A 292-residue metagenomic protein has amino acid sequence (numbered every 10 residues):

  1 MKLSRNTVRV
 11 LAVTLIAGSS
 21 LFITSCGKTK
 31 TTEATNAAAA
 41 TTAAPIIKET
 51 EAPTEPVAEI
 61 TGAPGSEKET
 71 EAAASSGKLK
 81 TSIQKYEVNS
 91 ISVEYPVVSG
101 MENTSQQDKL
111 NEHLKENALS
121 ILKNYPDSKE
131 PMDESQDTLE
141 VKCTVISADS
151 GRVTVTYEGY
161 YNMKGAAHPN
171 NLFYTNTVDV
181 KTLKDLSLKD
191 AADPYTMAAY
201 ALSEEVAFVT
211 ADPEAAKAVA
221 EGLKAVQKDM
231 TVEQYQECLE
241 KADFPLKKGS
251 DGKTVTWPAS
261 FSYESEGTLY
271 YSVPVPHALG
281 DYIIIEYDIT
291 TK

Functional and structural regions predicted by a protein language model:
M1, T50: Hydrophobic/aromatic pocket-lining and membrane-interface residues
K2-L11: Bacterial N-terminal signal peptides that target proteins for export
T14-G18: Repetitive helical segments and hydrophobic/amphipathic motifs
F22-S25: C-terminal motif of bacterial Sec signal peptides marking the signal peptidase cleavage site
G27-P45, A52-K292: Compositionally biased intrinsically disordered regions enriched in Thr/Gly
